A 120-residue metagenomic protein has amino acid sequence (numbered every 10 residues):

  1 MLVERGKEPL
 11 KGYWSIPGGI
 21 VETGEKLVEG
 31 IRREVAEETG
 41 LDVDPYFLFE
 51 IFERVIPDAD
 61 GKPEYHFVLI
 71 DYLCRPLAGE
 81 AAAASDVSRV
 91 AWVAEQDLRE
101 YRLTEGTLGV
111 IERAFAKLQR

Functional and structural regions predicted by a protein language model:
M1-S15, V43, F47: N-terminal strand-loop-strand
K11, G18-K26, P63, R102-E105: Residues at secondary-structure transition points
W14, L41, Y65, A91: Residues that recognize and position ribonucleotide moieties
I16-F49, Y72: The catalytic Nudix box helix
F52-E80: Active-site-adjacent beta-strand/loop module that shapes the phosphate/pyrophosphate-binding cleft
D71, A82-A114: NUDIX/MutT-family hydrolases
F115-R120: Generic C-terminal helix-cap and adjacent flexible tail
